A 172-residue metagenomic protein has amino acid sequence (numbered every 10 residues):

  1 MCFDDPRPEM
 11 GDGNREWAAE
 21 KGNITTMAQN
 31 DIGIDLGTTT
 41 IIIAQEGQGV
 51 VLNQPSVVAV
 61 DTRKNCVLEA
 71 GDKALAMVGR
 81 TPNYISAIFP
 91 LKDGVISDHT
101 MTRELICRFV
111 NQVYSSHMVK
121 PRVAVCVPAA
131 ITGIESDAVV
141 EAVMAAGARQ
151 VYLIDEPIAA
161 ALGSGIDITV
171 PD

Functional and structural regions predicted by a protein language model:
C2-D172: Nucleotide/phosphate-binding catalytic cleft detector across ATP-hydrolyzing and phosphate-transferring enzymes
